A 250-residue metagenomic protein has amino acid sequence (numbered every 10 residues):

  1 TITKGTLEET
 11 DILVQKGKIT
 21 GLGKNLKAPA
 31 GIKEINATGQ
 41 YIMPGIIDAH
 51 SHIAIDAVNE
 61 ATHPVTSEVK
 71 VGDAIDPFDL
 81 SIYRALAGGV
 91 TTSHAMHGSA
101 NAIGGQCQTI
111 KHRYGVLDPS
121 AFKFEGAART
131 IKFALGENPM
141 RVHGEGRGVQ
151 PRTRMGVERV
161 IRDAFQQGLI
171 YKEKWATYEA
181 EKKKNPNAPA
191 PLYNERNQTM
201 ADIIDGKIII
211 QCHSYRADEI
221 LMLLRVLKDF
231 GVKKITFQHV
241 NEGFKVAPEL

Functional and structural regions predicted by a protein language model:
K4-M43: Histidine-rich, glycine-flanked metal-binding segment
E8, N59, H63, G72-D79 (+2 more regions): Soluble non-cytosolic domains of exported or imported proteins
A28-G72, A87: Replace "His-x-His-based motif
M43, L80-I82: Short HxH-centered metal-ligating active-site micro-motif
L86-Q238, V246: Polyanionic/metal-chelating signatures
E242-L250: Active-site-adjacent beta->alpha loops and helix N-cap segments on the catalytic face of soluble alpha/beta enzymes
